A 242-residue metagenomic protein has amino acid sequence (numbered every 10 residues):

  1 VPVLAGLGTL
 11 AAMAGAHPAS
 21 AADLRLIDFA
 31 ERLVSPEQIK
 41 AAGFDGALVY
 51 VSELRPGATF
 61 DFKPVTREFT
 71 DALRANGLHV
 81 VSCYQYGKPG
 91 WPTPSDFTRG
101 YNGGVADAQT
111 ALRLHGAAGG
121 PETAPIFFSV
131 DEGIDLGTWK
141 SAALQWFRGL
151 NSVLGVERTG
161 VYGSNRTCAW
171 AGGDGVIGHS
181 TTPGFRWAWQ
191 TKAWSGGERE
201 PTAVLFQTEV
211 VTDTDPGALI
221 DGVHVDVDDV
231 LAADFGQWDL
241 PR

Functional and structural regions predicted by a protein language model:
V1-P18: N-terminal export signals
S20-D23, A41, D71, A75 (+5 more regions): Post-signal peptide N-terminal regions of Sec-secreted extracellular proteins
A22-R32, P36-E37, C168, G173-R242: Functionally critical loop-and-helix segments that line ligand-binding/catalytic clefts of soluble enzyme domains
D23-V34, A42, V49-T138, L144: Substrate-binding cleft of extracellular glycoside hydrolase catalytic domains
G103, D107, L144-G160, V176-E200: Acidic, His- and aromatic-enriched active-site or binding-groove loops in soluble protein domains that engage sugars
T138-A142, A171-D174: A short secondary-structure junction signal
G155-A171: Aromatic-lined carbohydrate-recognition surfaces of secreted/lumenal glycan-active proteins
